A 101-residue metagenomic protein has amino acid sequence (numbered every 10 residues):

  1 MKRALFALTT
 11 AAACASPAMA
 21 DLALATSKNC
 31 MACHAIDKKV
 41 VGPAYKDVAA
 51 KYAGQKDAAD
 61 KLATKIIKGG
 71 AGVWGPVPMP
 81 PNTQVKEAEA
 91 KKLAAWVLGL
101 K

Functional and structural regions predicted by a protein language model:
M1-A20, W96-K101: Post-cleavage N-terminal segment of exported redox proteins
M19-I36: Sequence/structural segment immediately N-terminal to covalent heme-attachment motifs in c-type and related
A23, D60, E87-K91: Residues in well-ordered alpha-helical elements
A32, V40-Y52, K65-A94: Axial heme c-ligation environment in periplasmic c-type cytochrome domains
K51-K61: Short microdomains enriched in Cys/His and/or Lys/Arg
